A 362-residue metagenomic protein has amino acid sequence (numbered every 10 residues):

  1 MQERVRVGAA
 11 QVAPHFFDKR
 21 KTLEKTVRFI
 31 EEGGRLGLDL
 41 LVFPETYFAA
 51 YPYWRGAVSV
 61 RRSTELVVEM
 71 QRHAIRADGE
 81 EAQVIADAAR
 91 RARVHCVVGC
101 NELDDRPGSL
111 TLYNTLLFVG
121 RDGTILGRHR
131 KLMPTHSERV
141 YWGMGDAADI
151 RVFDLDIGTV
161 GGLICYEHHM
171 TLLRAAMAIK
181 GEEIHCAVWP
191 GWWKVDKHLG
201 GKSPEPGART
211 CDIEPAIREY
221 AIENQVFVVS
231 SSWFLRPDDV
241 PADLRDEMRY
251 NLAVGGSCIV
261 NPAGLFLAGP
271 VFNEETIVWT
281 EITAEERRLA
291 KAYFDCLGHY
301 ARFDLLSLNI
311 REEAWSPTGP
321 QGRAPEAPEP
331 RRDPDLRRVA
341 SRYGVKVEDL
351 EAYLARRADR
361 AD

Functional and structural regions predicted by a protein language model:
M1-L40: N-terminal glycine-/serine-/threonine-rich phosphate-binding loop
R4-F16, T115, R128, V152 (+2 more regions): Active-site-proximal beta-strand elements of phosphoester/diester hydrolases
K19, E31-R121, G191-E219, E223-V226: Cys-nucleophile CN-hydrolase/nitrilase-fold catalytic domain and related Cys-dependent amidase chemistry that acts on
I75-V97, T159, C165-V278, Y353 (+1 more regions): CN hydrolase (nitrilase-like) catalytic-core segments centered on the catalytic cysteine and neighboring Lys/Glu
V98-C100, N114-F118, R151, S257-I259 (+1 more regions): Short beta-strand scaffold segments in enzyme catalytic cores
D122, G127-H129, P270: Short hydrophobic alpha-helix segments
T135-F153, H168-L172: Active-site glycine-rich loop that binds ribose-phosphate moieties when present
V226-F227, S232-D362: C-terminal beta-strand edge segments of enzyme domains
